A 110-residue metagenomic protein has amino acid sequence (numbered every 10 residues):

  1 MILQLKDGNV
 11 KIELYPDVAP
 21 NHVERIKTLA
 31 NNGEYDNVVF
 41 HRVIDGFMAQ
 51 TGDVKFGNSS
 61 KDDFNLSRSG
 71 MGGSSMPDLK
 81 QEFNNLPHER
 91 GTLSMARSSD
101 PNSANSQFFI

Functional and structural regions predicted by a protein language model:
M1-I110: Cyclophilin-like peptidyl-prolyl cis-trans isomerases
